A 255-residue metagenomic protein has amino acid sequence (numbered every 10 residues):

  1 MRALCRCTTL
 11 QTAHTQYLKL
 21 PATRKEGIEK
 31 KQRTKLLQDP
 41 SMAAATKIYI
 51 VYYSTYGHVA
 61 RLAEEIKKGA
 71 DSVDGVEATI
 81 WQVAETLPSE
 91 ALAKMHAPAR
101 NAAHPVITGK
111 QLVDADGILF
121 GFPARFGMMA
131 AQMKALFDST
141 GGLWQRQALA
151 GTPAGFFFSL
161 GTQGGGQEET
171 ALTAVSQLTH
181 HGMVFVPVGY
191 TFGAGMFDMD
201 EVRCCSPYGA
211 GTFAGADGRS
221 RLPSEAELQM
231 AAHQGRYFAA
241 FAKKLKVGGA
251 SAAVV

Functional and structural regions predicted by a protein language model:
A3, A13-T15: Intrinsically disordered, low-complexity terminal segments enriched in Ser/Thr
C5-C7: Cysteine-centered motifs
L10, K19, P40-M42: Short, intrinsically disordered, low-complexity terminal segments
K19, K25, K30-K31: Polybasic, lysine-rich low-complexity intrinsically disordered segments
E29-R146, D217-V255: N-terminal beta1-alpha1-beta2 submodule of the flavodoxin-like/Rossmannoid cofactor-binding fold
T79-S89, Y190-D198, R203-Y208: Short connector loops at secondary-structure junctions
A150-R203: Short, glycine-/small-residue-rich phosphate/pyrophosphate-handling segment
S159-Q163, A210-L222: Phosphate-binding/catalytic loops
